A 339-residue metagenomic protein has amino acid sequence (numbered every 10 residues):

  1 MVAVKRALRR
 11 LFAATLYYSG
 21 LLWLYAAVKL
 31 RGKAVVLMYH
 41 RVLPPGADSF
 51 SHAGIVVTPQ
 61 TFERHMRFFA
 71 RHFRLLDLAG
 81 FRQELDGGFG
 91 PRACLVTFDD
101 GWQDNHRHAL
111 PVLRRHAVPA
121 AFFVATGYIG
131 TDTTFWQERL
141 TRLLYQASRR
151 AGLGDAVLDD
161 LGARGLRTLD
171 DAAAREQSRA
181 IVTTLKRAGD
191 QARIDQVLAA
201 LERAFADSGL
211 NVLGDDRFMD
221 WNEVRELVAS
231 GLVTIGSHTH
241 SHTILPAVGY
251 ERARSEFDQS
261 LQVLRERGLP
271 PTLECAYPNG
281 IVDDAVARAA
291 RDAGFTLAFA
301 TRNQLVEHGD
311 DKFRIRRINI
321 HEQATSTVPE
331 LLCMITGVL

Functional and structural regions predicted by a protein language model:
V2-T97, D104, F135-L143, S148 (+3 more regions): C-terminal active-site subregion of NodB/CE4 polysaccharide deacetylases
L37, L43, A93, R114-I281 (+1 more regions): Metal-dependent polysaccharide deacetylase catalytic core of the NodB/CE4 family, i.e., the active-site-bearing domain
D99-G101, H106, H116, A121: Conserved beta-strand->loop/alpha-helix structural units within folded catalytic cores of enzymes with alpha/beta
V112-R115, D292-A293: Glycine-rich, phosphate-binding/catalytic loops in enzymes
